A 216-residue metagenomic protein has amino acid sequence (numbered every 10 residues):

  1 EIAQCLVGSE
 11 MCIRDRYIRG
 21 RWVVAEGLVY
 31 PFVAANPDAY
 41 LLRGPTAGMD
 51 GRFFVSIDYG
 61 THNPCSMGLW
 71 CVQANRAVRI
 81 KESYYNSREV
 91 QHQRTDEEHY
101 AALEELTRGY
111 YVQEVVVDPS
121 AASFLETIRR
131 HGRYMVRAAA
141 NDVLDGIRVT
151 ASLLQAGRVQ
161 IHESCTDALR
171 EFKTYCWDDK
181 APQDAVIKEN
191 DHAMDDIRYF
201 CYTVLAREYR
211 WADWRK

Functional and structural regions predicted by a protein language model:
E1-G8, I13: Single conserved hydrophobic/aromatic residue that forms the stacking wall/gate of nucleotide- or nucleobase-binding
C12, D58-G60, S120, I197: Anionic group-transfer/hydrolysis microenvironments
R14-V55, L205: A contiguous, basic/glycine-rich beta-loop/short-helix subdomain that forms a polymer-engagement track
E26-L28, A39, N63-M67, E89-Q91 (+1 more regions): Short acidic/glycine-rich loop or secondary-structure boundary segments that cap or lie
D50-T61, D118: Two-metal-ion RNase H-like nuclease active-site motif
C65-C71, R198: Short beta-strand scaffold segments in enzyme catalytic cores
A74-K188, R207-K216: Mg2+-dependent endonuclease catalytic cores in nucleic-acid-processing enzymes, primarily RNase H-like
I187-E208: Acidic, Mg2+-coordinating catalytic module of metal-dependent nucleases/exonucleases that use a two-metal-ion mechanism
